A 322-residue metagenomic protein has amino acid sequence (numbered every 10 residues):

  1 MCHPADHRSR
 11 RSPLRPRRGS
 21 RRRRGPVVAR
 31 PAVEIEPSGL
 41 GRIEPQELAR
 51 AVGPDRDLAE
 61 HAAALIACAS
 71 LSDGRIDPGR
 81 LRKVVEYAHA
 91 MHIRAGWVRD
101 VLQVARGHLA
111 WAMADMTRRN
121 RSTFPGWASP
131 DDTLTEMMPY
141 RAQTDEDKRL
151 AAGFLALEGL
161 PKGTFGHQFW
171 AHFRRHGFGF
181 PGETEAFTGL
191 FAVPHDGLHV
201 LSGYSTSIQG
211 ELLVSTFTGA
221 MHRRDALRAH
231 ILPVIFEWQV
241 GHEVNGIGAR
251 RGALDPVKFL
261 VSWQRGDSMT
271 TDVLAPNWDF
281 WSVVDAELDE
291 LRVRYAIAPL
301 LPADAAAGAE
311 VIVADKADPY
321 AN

Functional and structural regions predicted by a protein language model:
M1-G153, A249-A253: Small-residue-enriched hydrophobic alpha-helices in membranes
D55, A59, A69, D267 (+2 more regions): Short, flexible helical or helix-coil boundary motifs
Y87-A95, L109-M116, T123-G126, P130 (+6 more regions): Short alpha-helical interface elements
D100, A105-A112, V257-V261, D285 (+1 more regions): Charged, low-complexity intrinsically disordered segments
L134-D289: Core of folded catalytic or high-affinity ligand/protein-binding domains in predominantly eukaryotic proteins
T271-N322: Acidic, carboxylate-rich catalytic segments that either coordinate divalent cations
